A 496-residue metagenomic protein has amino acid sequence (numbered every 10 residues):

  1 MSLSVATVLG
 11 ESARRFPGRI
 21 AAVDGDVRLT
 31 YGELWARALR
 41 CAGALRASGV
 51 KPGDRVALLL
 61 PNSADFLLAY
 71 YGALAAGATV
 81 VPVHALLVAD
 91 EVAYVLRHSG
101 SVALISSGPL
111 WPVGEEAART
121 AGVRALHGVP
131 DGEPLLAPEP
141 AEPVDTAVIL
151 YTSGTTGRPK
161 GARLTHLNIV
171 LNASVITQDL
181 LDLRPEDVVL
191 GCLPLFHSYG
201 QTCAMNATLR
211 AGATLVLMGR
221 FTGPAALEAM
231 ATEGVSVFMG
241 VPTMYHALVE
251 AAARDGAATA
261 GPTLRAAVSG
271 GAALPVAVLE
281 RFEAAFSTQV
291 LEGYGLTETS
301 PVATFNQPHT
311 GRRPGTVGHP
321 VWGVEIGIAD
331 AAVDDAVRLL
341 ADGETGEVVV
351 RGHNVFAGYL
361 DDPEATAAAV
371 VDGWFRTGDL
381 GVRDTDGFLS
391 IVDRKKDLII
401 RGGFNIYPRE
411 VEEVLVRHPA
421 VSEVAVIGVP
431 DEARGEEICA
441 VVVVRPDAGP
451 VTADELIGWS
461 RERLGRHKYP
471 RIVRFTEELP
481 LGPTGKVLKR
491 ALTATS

Functional and structural regions predicted by a protein language model:
S2, G10, I20-S63, L67-Y71 (+1 more regions): Conserved AMP-binding/adenylate-forming core of the ANL superfamily
S2-L3, G18, E133-Y151, G157-R158 (+2 more regions): Conserved pre-ATP/AMP-binding loop-to-beta segment of ANL
L34, A213, A267, L274-L291 (+3 more regions): Conserved AMP-binding/adenylate-forming
A47-S48, A75-P140, P446: Structural core segment of the AMP-binding/adenylate-forming
R55, P61-V81, A85-A89, Y94-A103 (+3 more regions): A short helix-loop-beta submotif of the ANL/AMP-binding
P61, S106-V113, L193, G219-T222 (+4 more regions): Adenylate-forming
L87, G352, A357-G358, A368 (+3 more regions): AMP-binding/adenylate-forming catalytic core of the ANL superfamily
V170-V188, F196-V237, A251-A252: Conserved AMP-binding/adenylation subdomain of ANL enzymes
